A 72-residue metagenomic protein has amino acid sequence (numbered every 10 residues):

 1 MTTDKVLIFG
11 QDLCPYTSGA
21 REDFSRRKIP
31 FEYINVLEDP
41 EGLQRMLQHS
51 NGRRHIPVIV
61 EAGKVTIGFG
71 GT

Functional and structural regions predicted by a protein language model:
M1-P30: Local sequence-structure signature of Cys/Sec-based thiol-disulfide redox active-site neighborhoods
Q11, V36, A62: Acidic/polar N-terminal loop/beta-strand segments that form early-domain functional surfaces
D12, R54, G70: Gly/Ser/Thr-rich beta-alpha loop segments that engage phosphate groups in nucleotides
P15, E38, T66: Glycine-/small-residue-rich active-site loops that bind phosphorylated ligands and cofactors
N35-R53, T72: Thioredoxin-like thiol-disulfide oxidoreductase module
E61-T72: Non-catalytic, surface beta->alpha helical segment in thiol-disulfide oxidoreductase systems
